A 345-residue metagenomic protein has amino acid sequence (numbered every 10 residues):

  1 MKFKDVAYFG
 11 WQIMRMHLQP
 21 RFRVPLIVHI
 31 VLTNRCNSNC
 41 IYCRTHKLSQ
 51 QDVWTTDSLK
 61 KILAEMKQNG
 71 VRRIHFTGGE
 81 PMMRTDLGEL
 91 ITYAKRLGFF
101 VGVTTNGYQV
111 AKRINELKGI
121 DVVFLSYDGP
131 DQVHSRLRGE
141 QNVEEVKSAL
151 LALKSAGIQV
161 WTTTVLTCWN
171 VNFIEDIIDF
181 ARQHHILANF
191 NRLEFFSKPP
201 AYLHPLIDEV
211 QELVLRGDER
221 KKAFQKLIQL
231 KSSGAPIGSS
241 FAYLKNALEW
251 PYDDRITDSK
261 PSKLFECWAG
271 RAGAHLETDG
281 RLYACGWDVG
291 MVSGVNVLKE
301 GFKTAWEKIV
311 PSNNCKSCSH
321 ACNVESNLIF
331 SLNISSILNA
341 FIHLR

Functional and structural regions predicted by a protein language model:
K2-E116, S197, A340, L344-R345: Conserved alpha-helical substructure of the radical SAM core
K4-P25, N246-W250, W287-T304: Short, charged low-complexity linear segments at domain edges
N39, G70-V71, G119, H184-H185 (+2 more regions): Short loop/turn motifs at secondary-structure junctions
Y42-R44, V103, T162, F190 (+1 more regions): Hydrophobic residues in well-ordered beta-strands that form the structural core
D86, R113, N172-F173, E209 (+1 more regions): Residue-level recognition of alpha-helix termini/interfacial anchor residues
L97-F100, D121-V122, S126-D128, Q132-T278 (+1 more regions): Radical SAM enzyme [4Fe-4S]-AdoMet core and its adjacent flexible, acidic and glycine-rich loops/tails across
P261-W268, G273-H275, D279-R345: Flexible mid-to-C-terminal extensions adjoining Fe-S/redox cofactors in radical SAM and related proteins
